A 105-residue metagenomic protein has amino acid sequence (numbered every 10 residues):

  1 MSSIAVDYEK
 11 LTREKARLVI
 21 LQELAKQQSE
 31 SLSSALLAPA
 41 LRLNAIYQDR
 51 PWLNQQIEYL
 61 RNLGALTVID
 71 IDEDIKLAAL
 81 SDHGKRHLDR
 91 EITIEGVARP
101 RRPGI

Functional and structural regions predicted by a protein language model:
M1-S31: Short alpha-helical segments that sit at the start of domains
E30-L41: Short acidic, hydrophobic short linear motifs in intrinsically disordered regions
P39, Q55, R86: DNA-binding alpha-helical recognition surfaces that contact promoter or target DNA
Y47-N62: Short amphipathic alpha-helical interaction segments
R61-D72: A short, conserved structural fragment
D70-L88: Accessory beta->alpha helical hairpin/"wing" motif in late/C-terminal subdomains of nucleic-acid enzymes
D82-I105: Short, amphipathic alpha-helical interaction segments positioned at domain boundaries
